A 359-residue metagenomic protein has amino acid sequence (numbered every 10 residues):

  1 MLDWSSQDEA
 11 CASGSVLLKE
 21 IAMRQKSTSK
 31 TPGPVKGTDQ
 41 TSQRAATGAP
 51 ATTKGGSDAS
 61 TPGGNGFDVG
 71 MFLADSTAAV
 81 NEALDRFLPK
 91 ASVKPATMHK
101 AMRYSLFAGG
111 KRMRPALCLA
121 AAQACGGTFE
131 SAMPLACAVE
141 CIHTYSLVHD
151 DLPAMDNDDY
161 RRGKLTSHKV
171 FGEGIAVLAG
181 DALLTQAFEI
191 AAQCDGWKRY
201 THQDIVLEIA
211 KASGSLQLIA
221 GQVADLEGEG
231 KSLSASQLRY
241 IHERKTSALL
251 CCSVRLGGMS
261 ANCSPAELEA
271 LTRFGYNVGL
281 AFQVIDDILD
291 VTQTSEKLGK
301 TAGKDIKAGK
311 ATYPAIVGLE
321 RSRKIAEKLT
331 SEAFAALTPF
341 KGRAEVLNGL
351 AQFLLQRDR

Functional and structural regions predicted by a protein language model:
Q7, Q40-Q43: Low-complexity, intrinsically disordered or signal/transmembrane-proximal segments
D8, A49-P50: Ser/Thr/Pro/Gly-rich low-complexity, intrinsically disordered segments
R24-G37, R44-G48, K54-F87: N-terminal amphipathic/basic leader segments beginning at the initiator methionine
F67-D68, A74, A78-A79, L88-T338 (+1 more regions): Mg2+-dependent prenyl diphosphate-binding active-site environment of isoprenoid biosynthetic enzymes
